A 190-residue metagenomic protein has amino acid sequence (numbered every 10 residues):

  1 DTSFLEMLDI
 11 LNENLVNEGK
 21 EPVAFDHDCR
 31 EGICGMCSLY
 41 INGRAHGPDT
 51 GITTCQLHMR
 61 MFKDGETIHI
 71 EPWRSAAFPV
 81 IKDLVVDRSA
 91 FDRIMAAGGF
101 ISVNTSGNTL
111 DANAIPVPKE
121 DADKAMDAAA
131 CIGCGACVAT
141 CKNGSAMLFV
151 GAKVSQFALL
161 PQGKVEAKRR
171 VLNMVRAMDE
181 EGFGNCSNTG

Functional and structural regions predicted by a protein language model:
T2-E21, I68-G190: Ferredoxin-type iron-sulfur electron-transfer modules in oxidoreductases and energy-metabolism complexes
E18-E21, M36-Y40: Long, hydrophobic/aromatic-enriched structural stretches that serve as scaffold segments
G19-A24, P48-D49: Short secondary-structure capping/junction motifs at helix and strand boundaries
A24-M36: Short, structured protein-protein interaction patches enriched in aromatics and acidic/basic residues, typified by
I33, L39-I41, C186: Functionalized membrane-embedded alpha-helices
I41-G65, I70: Glycine-rich phosphate/adenylate-binding loop and adjacent beta-alpha elements of nucleotide- or dinucleotide-binding
